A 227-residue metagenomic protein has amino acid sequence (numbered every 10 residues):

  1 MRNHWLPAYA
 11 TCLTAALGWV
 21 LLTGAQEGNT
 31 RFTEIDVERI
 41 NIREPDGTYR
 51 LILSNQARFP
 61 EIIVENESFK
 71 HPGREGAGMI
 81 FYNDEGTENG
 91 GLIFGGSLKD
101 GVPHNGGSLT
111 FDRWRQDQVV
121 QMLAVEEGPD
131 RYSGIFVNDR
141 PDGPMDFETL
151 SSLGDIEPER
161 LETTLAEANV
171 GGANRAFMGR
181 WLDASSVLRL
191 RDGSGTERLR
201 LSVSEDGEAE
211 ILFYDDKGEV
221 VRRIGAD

Functional and structural regions predicted by a protein language model:
M1-E27: Single-pass membrane-anchoring alpha-helices
V20-D227: Parallel beta-helix/beta-solenoid repeats that form elongated, surface-exposed shafts/blades used for receptor binding
